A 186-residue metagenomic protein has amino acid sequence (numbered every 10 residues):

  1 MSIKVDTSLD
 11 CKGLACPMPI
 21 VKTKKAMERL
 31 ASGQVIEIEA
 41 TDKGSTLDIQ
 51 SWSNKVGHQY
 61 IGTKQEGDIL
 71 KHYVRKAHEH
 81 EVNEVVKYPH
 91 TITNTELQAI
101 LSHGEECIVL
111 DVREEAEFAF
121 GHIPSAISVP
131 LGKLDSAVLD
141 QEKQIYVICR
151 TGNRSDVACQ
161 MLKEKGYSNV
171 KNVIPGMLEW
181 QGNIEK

Functional and structural regions predicted by a protein language model:
M1-M27: An N-terminal amphipathic alpha-helical segment
M1-S2, V35-S45, I49, N54-K55: Solvent-exposed, charged interface segments at domain starts and junctions
S2-T7, K22, Q50-I108, E115-I145 (+1 more regions): Rhodanese-like catalytic fold shared by cysteine-dependent sulfurtransferases and DSP/PTP-type phosphatases
S8-C11, V35-A40, I108-E114: Local sequence-structure signature of Cys/Sec-based thiol-disulfide redox active-site neighborhoods
G13-T23, S32, T41-D48, C149-S155: Short, thiol/selenol-centered motifs that function as redox-active sites or metal-ligating centers
A26, L30, L162: N-terminal G-site helix/loop of the GST-like fold
L30-I36, Q141-Q144: Short, surface-exposed connector motifs at secondary-structure boundaries
